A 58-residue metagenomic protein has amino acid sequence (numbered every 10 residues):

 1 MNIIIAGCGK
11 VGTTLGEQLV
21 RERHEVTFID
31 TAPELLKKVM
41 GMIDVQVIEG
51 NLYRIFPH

Functional and structural regions predicted by a protein language model:
M1-H58: Cytosolic regulatory regions of ion transport systems
